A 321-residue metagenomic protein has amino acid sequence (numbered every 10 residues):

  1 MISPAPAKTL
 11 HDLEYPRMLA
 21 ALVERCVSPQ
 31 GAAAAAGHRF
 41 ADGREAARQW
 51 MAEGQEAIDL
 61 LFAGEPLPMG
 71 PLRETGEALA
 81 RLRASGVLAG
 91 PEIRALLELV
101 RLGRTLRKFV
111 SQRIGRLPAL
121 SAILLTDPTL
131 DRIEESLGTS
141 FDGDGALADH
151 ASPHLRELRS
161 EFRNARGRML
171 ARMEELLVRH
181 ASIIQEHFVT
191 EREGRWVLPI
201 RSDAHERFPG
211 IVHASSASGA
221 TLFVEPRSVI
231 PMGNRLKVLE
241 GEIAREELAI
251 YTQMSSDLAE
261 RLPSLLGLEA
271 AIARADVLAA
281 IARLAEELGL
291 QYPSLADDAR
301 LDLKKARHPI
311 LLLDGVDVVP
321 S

Functional and structural regions predicted by a protein language model:
M1-L158, R261-S264, L268-A282: Conserved amphipathic alpha-helical "coupling/scaffold" segments that transmit conformational changes between domains
M18, L22, G194-V224: Gly/Lys-enriched N-terminal cap/neck module of very large, oligomeric protein machines
A33, R83-A89, S111-R116, A171-F188 (+2 more regions): Active-site phosphate-binding and catalytic loops of NTP-dependent enzymes
T129-D142, P231-T252: Extended, charged coiled-coil "arm/hinge" scaffolds of SMC/Rad50-like chromosome-maintenance ATPases and other large
L155-H205: Extended, Lys/Arg-enriched charged tracts that mediate electrostatic binding to polyanionic substrates
L198-P199, P263-S321: Conserved NTPase motor "head" modules and their coupling/switch loops across ABC/AAA+ ATPases, GTPases, and GHKL ATPases
I211-E242, S321: Extended active-site and interfacial segments that coordinate phosphate-rich ligands in large catalytic machineries
E240-R274: Non-transmembrane, heptad-repeat alpha-helical coiled-coil rod segments that act as dimerization/spacing scaffolds
